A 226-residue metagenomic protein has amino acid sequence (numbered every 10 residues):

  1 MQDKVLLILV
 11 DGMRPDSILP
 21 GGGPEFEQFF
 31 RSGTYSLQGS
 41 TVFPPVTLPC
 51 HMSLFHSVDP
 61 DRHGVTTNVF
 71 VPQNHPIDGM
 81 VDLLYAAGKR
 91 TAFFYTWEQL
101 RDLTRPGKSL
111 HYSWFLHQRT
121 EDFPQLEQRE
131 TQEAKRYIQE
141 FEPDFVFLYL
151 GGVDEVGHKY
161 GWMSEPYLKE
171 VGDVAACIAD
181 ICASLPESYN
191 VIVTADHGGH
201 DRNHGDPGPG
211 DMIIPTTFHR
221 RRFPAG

Functional and structural regions predicted by a protein language model:
M1-G226: Feature captures the catalytic ectodomains and active-site-proximal regions of enzymes that hydrolyze or transfer
